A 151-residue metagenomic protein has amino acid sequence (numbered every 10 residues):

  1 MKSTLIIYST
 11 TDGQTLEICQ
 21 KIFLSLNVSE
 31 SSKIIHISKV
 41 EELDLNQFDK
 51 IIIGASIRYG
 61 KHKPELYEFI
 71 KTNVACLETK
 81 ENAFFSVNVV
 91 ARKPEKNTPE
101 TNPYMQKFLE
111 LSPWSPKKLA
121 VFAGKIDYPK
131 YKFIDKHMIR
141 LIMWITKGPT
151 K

Functional and structural regions predicted by a protein language model:
M1-K80: N-terminal beta1-alpha1-beta2 submodule of the flavodoxin-like/Rossmannoid cofactor-binding fold
S25-S29, K33, R58-K151: FMN-binding flavodoxin-like domain, especially the glycine-rich phosphate-binding loop
